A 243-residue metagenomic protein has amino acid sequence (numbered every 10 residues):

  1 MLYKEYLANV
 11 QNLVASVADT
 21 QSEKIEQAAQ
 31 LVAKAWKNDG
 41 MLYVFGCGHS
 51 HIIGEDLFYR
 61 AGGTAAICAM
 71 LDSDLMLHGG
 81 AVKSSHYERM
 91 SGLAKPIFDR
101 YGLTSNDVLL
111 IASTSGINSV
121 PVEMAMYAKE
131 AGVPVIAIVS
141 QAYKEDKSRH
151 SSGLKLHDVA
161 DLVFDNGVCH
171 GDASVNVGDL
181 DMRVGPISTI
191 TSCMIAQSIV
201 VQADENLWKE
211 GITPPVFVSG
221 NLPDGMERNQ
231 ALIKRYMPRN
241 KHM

Functional and structural regions predicted by a protein language model:
M1, D19-E23, S85-E88, I187: Short, surface-exposed alpha-helical recognition segments that flank or form part of ligand/macromolecule-binding
M1-T20: Generic N-terminal amphipathic, Lys/Arg-enriched alpha-helix
L13, T20, N38-D39, V159: Structured helix-beta-strand junction loops
T20-K37: A short, well-structured juxtamembrane/interface segment
S22, G40, V133, G211-I212: Residue-level recognition of short, well-ordered coil/turn positions that link secondary-structure elements
K37, Y43-V200: Glycine-rich phosphate-binding loops that contact phosphosugars or nucleotide phosphates
G178-M243: YjeF_N-associated NAD(P)HX repair module
